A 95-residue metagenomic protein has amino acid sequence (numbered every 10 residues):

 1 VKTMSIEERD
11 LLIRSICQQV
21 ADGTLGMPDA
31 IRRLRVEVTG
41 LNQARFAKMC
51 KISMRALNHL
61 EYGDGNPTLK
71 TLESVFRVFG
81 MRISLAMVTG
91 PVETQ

Functional and structural regions predicted by a protein language model:
V1-D29, G90-Q95: N-terminal flexible/basic segments that precede or flank functional cores
L25, V36-E37: Short amphipathic helical patch at the helix-1/turn junction of helix-turn-helix
D29, T39-N42, P67: Residue-level signal for the short linker/turn that defines the boundary of a DNA-recognition helix
R35, E61, F79: DNA major-groove recognition helix of helix-turn-helix
T39-H59: Short alpha-helical DNA-recognition segment
T68-A86: DNA major-groove recognition helix of helix-turn-helix/homeodomain DNA-binding modules
